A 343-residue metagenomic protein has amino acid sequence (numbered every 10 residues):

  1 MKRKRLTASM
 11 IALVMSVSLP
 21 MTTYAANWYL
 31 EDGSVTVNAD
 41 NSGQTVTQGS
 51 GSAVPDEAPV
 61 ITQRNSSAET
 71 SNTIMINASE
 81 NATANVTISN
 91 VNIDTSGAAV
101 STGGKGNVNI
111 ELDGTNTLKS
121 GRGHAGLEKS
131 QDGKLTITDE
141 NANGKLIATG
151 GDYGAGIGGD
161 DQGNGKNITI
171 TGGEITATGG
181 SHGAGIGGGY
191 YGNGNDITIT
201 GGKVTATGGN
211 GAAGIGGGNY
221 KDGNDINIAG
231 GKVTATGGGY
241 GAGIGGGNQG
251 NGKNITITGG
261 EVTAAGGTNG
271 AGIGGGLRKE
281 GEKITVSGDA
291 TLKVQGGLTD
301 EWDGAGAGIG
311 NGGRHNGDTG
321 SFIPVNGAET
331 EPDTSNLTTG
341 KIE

Functional and structural regions predicted by a protein language model:
M1-K2: N-terminal secretory signal peptides that target proteins for export/translocation
R5-E343: A composition-driven surface/loop motif
